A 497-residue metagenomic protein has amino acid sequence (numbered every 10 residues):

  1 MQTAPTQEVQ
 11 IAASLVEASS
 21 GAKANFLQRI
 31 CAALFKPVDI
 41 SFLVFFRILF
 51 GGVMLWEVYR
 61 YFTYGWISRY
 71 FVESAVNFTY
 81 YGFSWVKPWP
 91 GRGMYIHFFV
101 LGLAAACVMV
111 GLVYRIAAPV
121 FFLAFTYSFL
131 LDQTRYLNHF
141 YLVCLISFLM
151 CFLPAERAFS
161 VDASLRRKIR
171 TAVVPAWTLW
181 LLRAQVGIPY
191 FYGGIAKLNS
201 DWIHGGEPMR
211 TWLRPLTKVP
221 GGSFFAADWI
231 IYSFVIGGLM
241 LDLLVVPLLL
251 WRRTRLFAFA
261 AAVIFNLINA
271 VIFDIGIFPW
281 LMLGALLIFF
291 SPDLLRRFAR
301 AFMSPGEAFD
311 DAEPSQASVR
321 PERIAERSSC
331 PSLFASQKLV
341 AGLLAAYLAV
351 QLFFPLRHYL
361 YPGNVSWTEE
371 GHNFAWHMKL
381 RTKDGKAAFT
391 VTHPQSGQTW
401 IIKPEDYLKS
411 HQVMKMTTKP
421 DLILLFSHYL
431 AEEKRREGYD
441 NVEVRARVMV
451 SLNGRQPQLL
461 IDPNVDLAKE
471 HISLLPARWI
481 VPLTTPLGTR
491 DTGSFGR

Functional and structural regions predicted by a protein language model:
Q2-R497: Alpha-helical membrane-anchoring segments
